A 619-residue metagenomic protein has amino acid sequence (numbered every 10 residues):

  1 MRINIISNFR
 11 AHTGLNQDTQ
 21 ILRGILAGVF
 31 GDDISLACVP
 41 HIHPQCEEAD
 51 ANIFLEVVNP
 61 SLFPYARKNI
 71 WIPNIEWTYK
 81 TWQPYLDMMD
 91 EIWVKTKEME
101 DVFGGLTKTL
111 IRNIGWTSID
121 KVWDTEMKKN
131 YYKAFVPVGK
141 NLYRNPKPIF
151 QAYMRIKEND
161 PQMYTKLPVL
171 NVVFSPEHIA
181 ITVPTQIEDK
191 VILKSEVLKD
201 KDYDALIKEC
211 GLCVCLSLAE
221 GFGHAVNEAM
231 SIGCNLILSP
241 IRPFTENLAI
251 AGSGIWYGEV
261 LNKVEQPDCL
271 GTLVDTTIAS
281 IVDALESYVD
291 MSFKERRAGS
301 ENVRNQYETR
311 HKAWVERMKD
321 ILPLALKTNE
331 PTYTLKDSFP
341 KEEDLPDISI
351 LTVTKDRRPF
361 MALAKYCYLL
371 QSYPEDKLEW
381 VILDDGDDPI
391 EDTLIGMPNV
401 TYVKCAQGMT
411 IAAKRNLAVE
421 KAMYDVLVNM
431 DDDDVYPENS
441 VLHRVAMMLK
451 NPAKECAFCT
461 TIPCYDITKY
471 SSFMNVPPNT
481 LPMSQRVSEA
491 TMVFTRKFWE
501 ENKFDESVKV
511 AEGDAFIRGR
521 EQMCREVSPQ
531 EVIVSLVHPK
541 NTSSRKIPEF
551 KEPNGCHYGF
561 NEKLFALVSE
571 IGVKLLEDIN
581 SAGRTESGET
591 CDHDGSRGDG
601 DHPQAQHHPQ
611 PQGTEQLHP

Functional and structural regions predicted by a protein language model:
M1-A51, L55: N-terminal pre-catalytic "stem/leader" segment of glycosyltransferase-like enzymes
N4, T125-R144, F150-K157, L170-N171 (+2 more regions): Conserved donor-binding/catalytic core segment of Leloir-type glycosyltransferases
A180-D204, M397-T401: Nucleotide-activated donor-binding/catalytic signature segment of Leloir-type glycosyltransferases, i.e., the conserved
L218: Aromatic "clamp/platform" in nucleotide-sugar-dependent glycosyltransferases that forms part of the donor/acceptor
Y366-K377: Short, acidic, metal-binding catalytic loop of nucleotide-sugar glycosyltransferases
I382-D392, D431: A conserved acidic beta->alpha catalytic loop
C405-A422: Glycine-rich, basic loop-to-helix element that forms the pyrophosphate-binding segment of sugar-nucleotide handling
L427: Short aromatic/hydrophobic "clamp" motif used to bind/position activated sugar donors
